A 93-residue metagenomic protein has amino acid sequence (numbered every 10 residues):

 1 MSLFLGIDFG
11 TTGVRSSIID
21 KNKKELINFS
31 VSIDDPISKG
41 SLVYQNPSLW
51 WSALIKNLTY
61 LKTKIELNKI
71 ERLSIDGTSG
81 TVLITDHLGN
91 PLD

Functional and structural regions predicted by a protein language model:
M1-D93: N-terminal glycine/serine-rich phosphate-binding loop of ATP-dependent small-molecule kinases, especially carbohydrate
